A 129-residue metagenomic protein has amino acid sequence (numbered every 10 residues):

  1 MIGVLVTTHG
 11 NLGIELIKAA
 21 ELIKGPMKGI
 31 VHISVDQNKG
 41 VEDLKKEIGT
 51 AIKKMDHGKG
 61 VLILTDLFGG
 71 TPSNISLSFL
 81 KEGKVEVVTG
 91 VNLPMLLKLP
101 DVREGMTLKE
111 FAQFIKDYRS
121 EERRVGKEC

Functional and structural regions predicted by a protein language model:
I2-H32, D36, V41-E47, P72-N74: N-terminal intrinsically disordered, cationic/polar leader segments that include organellar targeting peptides
I23, G49-T50, E104-L108: Short, hinge-like loop/turn segments at secondary-structure boundaries
I23-P26, D56, L80-K84: Short helix-capping segments at alpha-helix termini
K46-H57: N-terminal small/polar loop signature for handling phosphorylated ligands or for N-terminal nucleophile
G60-D101: Mid-chain, well-packed structural core segment of small domains
V87, P94-E121: C-terminal structural segments of small proteins and small subunits
R123-C129: Conserved small/polar residues in nucleotide/adenosyl-binding loops
